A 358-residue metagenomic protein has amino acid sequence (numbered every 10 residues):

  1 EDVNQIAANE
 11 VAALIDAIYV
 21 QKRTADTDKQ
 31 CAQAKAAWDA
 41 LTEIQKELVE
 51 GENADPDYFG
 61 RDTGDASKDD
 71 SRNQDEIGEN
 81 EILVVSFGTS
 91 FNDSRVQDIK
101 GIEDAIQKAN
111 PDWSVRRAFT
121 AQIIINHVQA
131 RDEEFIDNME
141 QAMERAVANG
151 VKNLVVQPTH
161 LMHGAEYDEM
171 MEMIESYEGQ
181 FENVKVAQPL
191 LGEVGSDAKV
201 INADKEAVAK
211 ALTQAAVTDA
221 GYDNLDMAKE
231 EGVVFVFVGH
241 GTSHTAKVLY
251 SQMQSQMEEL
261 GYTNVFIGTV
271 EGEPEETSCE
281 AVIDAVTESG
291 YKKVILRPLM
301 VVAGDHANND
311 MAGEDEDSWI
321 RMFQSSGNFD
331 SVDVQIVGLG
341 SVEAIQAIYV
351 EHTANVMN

Functional and structural regions predicted by a protein language model:
E1-T63: Beta-rich interaction/scaffold domains
V3-Q5, N53-N358: Extended amphipathic ligand-handling, pore-lining, and cofactor/metal-binding catalytic surfaces
